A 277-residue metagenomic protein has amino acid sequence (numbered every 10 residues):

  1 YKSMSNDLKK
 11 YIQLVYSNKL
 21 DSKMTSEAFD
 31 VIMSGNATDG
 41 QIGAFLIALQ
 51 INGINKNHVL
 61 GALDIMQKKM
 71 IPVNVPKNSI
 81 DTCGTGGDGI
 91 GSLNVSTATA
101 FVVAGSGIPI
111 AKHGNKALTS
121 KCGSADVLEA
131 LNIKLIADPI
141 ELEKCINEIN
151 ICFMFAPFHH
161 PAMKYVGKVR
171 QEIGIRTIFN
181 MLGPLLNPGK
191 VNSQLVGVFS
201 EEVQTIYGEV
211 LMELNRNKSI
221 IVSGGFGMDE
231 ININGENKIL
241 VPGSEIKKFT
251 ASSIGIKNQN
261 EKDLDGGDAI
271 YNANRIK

Functional and structural regions predicted by a protein language model:
M4-S92, S106, I110, N258-K262 (+1 more regions): Acidic, glycine/proline-rich low-complexity segments that act as flexible tails and inter-domain linkers
N6-K10, K19, K68-I71, S92 (+3 more regions): Glycine-rich anion-binding loops and their surrounding alpha/beta cores
E27, G61, I65, F101 (+2 more regions): Alpha-helical scaffolding segments of alpha/beta enzyme cores, especially the outer helices of TIM-barrel or partial
S34, N52, C83-G86, H113 (+6 more regions): Short glycine-rich loop/turn motifs that provide flexible caps or phosphate-binding loops at active sites
D81, N115-K116, N187, K257: Conserved catalytic-core motifs characterized by acidic clusters
G84, D88-C145: A generic, well-ordered mixed alpha/beta core segment in the N-terminal half of proteins
